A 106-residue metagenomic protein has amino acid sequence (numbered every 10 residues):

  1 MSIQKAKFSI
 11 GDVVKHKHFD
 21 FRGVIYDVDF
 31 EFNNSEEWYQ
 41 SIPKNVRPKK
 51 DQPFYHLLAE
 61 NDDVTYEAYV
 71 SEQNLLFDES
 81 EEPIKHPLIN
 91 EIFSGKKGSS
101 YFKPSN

Functional and structural regions predicted by a protein language model:
M1, E36, N45-R47, E79: Charge-rich, low-complexity amphipathic helices in intrinsically disordered tails/linkers adjacent to domains
M1-V13, H18-R22, D29-F32, K103-N106: Mixed-charge, Lys/Arg-rich low-complexity intrinsically disordered regions
D12, S41-V46: Intrinsically disordered, low-complexity boundary segments flanking structured domains
F21, P43, F54-Y55: Broad hydrophobic/π-residue packing in well-ordered secondary structure
I25-D27, A59: Residue-level recognition of conserved beta-strand positions in structured domain cores
F32-S41: Short, solvent-exposed secondary-structure boundary/capping segments
R47-N106: Intrinsically disordered, low-complexity, charged/polar segments
